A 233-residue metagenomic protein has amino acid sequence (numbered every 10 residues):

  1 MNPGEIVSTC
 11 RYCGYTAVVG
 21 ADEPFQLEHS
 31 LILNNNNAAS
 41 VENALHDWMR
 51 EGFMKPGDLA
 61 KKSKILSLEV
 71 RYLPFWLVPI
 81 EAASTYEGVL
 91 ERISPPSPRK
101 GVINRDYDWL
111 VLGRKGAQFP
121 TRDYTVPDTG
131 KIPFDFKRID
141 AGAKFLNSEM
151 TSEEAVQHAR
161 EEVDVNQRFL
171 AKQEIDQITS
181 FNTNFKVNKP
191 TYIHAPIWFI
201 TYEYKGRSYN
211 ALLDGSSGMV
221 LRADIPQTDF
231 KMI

Functional and structural regions predicted by a protein language model:
M1, A17: Cys/His-rich microdomains that often coordinate metals
V7: Residues immediately within or flanking Cys/His clusters that coordinate Zn2+ in small zinc-binding modules
C10-C13: Short cysteine-rich clusters marking metal-coordination/redox-active sites
V19-E23: Flexible hinge/switch segments at interdomain interfaces of large molecular machines
Q26-S208, I225-I233: Charged, low-complexity helical/coil segments in non-catalytic cytosolic or luminal regions
S208, M219-V220: Hydrophobic "anchor" residues
L213-G215: A charge-rich, low-complexity, intrinsically flexible signal that marks solvent-exposed coils, linkers, repeats
